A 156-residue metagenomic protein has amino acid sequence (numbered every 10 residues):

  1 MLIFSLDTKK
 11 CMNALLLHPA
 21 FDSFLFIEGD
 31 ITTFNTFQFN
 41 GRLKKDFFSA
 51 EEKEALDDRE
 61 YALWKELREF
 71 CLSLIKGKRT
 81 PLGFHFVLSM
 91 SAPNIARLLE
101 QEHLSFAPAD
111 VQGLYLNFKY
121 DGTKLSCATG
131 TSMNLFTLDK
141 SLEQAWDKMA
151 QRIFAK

Functional and structural regions predicted by a protein language model:
M1-E66: Charge-rich, low-complexity N-terminal segments
G29-T33, R42, A107, L135 (+1 more regions): Short, surface-exposed, charged/polar-biased interaction segments
Q38, L43, E51, L56 (+3 more regions): General N-terminal targeting signals
F47, N94-A96, S126, E143: Residues in flexible loops and secondary-structure boundaries
R59-K124: Surface-exposed, low-hydrophobicity interaction/linker segments
L125-K156: Mixed-charge, glycine-accented linear interaction segment located at domain edges/termini
